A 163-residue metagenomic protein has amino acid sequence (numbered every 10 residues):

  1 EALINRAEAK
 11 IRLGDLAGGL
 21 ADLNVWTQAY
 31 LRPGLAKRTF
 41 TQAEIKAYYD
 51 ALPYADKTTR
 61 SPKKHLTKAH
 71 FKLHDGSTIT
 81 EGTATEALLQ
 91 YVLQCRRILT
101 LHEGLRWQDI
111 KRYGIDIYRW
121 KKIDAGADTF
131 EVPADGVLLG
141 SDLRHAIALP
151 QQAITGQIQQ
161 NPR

Functional and structural regions predicted by a protein language model:
E1-R163: Acidic/polar-rich alpha-helix caps and helix-coil junctions
